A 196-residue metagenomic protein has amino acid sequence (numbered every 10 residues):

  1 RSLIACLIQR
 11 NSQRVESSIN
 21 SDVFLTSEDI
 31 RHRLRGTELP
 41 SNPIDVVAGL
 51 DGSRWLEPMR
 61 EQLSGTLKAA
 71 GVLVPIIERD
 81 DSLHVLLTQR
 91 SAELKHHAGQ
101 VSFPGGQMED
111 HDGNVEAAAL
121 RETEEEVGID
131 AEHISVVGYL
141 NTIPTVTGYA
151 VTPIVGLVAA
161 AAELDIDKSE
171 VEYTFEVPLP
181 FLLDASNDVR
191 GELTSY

Functional and structural regions predicted by a protein language model:
S2-S102, Q107-E125, I129-D165, V171 (+1 more regions): N-terminal leader/linker segments that precede catalytic domains of diphosphate-processing enzymes
T174-F175: Conserved cytochrome P450 K-helix/beta-meander segment immediately N-terminal to the heme-binding cysteine loop
S186-G191: Non-DNA-binding regulatory cores of transcription-related proteins, predominantly C-terminal effector-binding
